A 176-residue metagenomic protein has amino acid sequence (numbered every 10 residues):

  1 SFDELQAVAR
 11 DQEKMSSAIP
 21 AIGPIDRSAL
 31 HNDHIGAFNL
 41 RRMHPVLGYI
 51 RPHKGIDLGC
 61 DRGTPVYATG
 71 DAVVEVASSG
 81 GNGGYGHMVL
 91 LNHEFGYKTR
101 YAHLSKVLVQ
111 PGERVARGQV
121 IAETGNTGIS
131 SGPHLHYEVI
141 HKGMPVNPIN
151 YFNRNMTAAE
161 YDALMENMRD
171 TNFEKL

Functional and structural regions predicted by a protein language model:
S1-H34: Non-catalytic extracellular/periplasmic "stalk" and linker regions immediately N-terminal to catalytic or recognition
R27-E174: Catalytic cores of peptidoglycan-degrading enzymes
